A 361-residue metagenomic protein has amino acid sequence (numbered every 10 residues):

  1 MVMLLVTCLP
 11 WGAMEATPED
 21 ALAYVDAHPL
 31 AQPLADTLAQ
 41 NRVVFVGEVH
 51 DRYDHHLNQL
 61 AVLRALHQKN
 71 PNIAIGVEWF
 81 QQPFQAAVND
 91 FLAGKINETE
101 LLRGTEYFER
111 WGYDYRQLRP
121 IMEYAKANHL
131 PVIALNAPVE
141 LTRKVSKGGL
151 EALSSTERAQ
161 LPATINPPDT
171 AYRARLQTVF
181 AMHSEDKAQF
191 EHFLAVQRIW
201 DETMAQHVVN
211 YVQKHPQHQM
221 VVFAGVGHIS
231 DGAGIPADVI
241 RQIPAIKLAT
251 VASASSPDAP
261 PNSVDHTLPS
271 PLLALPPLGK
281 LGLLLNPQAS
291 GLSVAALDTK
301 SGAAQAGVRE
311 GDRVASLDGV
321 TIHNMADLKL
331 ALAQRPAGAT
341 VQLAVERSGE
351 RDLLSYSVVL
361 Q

Functional and structural regions predicted by a protein language model:
M3-N41: N- or domain-start disorder-to-order transition segments that initiate the globular core
A27, A31-Q68: Zymogen propeptides
V46-Y53, E106-G112, E191-R198, V222-A224 (+1 more regions): Second-shell loop/turn segments in exported
R52-H56, N72-A74, Q82-L92: Membrane-embedded segments
K69, A86-Y211: A substrate-binding/cap region within the structured catalytic cores of diverse enzymes
A245, P260-G302, Q334, S355-Q361: PDZ/PDZ-like peptide-tail recognition elements
A303-M325: Conserved PDZ fold ligand-binding element
R309, A315, L330-Q361: PDZ-domain C-terminal substructure recognizer with occasional recognition of PDZ-binding tails
